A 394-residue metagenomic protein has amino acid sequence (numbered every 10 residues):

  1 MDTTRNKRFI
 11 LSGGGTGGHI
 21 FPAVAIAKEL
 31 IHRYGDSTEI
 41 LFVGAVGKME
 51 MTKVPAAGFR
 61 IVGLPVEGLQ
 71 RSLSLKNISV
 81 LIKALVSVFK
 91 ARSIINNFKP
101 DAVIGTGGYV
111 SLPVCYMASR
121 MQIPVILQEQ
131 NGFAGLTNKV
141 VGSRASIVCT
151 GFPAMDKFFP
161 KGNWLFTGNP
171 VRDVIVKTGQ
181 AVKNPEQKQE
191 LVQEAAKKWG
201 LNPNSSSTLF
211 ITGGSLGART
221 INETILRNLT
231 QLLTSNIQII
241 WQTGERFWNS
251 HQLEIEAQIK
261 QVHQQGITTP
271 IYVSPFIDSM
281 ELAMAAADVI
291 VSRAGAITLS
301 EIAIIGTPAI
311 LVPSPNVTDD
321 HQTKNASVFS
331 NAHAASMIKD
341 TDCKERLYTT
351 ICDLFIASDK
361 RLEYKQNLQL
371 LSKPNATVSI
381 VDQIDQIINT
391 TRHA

Functional and structural regions predicted by a protein language model:
R5, E39, R60, S119-L201: Active-site-proximal region of nucleotide-activated glycan assembly enzymes, centered on histidine/acidic-rich loops
N6-G14, H32, D36-K83, E245-F247 (+1 more regions): Conserved nucleotide-sugar phosphate-binding/catalytic loop shared by glycosyltransferases and other
K48, K53, A57, Q180-I290 (+3 more regions): Donor-nucleotide binding loops and adjacent catalytic segments primarily of GT-B fold Leloir glycosyltransferases
A57-K99, A257-Q261, Q265-T269: Phosphate/nucleotide-donor binding subsite
R92-V103, S111-I126, K139-R144: Glycosyltransferases and closely related glycan-assembly transferases that use nucleotide-activated donors
G105-T106, M280-H321: A donor-sugar binding/catalytic signature common to diverse glycosyltransferases and related nucleotide-sugar
K360-P374: A short, well-ordered alpha-helix in the C-terminal region of glycosyltransferases
K373-A394: C-terminal alpha-helical cap of glycosyltransferases
